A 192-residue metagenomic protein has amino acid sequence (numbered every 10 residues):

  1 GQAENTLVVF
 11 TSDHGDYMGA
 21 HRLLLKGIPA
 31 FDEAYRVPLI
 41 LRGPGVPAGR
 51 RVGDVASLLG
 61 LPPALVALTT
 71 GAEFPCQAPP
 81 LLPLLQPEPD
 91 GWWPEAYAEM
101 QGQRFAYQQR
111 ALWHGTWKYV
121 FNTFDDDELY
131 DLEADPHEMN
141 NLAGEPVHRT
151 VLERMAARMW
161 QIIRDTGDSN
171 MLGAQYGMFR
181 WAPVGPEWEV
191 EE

Functional and structural regions predicted by a protein language model:
G1-Q2, E73, R149-T150: Structural helix-adjacent loops and short alpha-helical linkers that scaffold large soluble proteins
Q2-P47, S57: Histidine-centered active-site microenvironments of extracellular/periplasmic hydrolases and transferases
H14-A20, L59-P62, A67-L132, H137 (+4 more regions): C-terminal cap/loop subdomain of S1 sulfatases and analogous C-terminal strand-loop tails that border
A34-Y35, A56, G60, P79 (+1 more regions): A general alpha-helical scaffold signature found inside nucleotide-binding enzyme cores
V46-A56, L68-A72, M139-H148: Active-site rim elements
A143-A174: A contiguous, mid-protein "functional segment" used to position or interact with cofactors/ions or partner subunits
